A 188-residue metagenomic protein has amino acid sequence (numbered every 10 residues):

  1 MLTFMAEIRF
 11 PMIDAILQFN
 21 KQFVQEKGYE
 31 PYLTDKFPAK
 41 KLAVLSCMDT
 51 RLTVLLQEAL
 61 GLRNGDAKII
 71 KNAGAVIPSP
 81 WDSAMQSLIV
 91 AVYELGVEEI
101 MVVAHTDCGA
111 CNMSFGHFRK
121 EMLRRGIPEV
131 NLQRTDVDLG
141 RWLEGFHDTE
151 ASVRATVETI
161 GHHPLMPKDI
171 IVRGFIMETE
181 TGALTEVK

Functional and structural regions predicted by a protein language model:
L2-K40, A75-D82, V92-L95, A110-K188: Divalent-metal-activated hydrolytic enzyme cores
E26-M85: Conserved beta-strand-loop surface patch within small alpha/beta domains used for substrate/adaptor or ligand engagement
L45-C47, K71, V103-H105, F175-E178: Short beta-strand segments
M48-R51, T106-A110: Gly/Ser/Thr-rich loops at beta-strand to alpha-helix junctions that form or flank small-molecule/cofactor-binding
Y93-H105: Ordered, amphipathic secondary-structure segments that act as subunit-interaction surfaces in large macromolecular
